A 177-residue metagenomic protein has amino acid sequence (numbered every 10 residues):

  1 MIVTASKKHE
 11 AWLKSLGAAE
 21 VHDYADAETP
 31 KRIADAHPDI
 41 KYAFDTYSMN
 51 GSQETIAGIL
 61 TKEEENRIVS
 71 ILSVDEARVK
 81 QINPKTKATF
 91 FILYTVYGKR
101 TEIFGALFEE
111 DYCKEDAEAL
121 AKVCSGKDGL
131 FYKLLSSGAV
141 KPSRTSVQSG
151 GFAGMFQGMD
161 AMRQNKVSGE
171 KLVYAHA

Functional and structural regions predicted by a protein language model:
M1-A177: Terminal helix/beta-alpha structural elements that buttress the NAD(P)+-binding lobe
